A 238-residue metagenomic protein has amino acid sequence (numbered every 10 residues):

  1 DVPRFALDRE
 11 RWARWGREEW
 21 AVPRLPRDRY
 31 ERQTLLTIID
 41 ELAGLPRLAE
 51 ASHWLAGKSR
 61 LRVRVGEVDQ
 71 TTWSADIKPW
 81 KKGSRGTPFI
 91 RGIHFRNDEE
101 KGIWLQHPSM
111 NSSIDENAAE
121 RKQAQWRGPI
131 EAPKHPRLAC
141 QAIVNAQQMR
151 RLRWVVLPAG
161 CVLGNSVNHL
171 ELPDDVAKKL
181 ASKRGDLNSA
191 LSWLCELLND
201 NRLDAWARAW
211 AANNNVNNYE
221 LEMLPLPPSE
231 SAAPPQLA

Functional and structural regions predicted by a protein language model:
D1: Conserved beta strand-loop-helix elements of the APE1-like EEP
R4-R14, E19-Q236: Polybasic, glycine- and aromatic-enriched phosphate-binding surface used to engage nucleic acids
